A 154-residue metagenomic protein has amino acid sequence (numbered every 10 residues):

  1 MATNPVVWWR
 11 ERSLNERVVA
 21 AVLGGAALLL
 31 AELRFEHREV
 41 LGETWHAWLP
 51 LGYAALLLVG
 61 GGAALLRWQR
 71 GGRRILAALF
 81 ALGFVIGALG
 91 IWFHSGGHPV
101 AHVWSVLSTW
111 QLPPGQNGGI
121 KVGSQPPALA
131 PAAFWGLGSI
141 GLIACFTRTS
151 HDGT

Functional and structural regions predicted by a protein language model:
M1-L23, T147-R148: Cytosolic juxtamembrane helix and N-cap/initiation of the first transmembrane helix
L14-N15, L33-L57: Transmembrane alpha-helix entry/boundary detector in multi-pass membrane proteins
V18-L29, F134-L142: Alpha-helical transmembrane segments
L23, L51, L76-W92: Transmembrane alpha-helical segments of multi-pass membrane proteins
L33, L82-W104: C-terminal TM-helix exit segments that contain a strictly Trp-centered aromatic cap at the helix terminus
L41-L51, I75-L76, L107-S108, S124: Non-cytosolic membrane-interface motifs at loop->transmembrane helix junctions
A54-R70, L76: Canonical alpha-helical transmembrane segments
W104-S150: Alpha-helical membrane-associated segments of multi-pass integral membrane proteins
